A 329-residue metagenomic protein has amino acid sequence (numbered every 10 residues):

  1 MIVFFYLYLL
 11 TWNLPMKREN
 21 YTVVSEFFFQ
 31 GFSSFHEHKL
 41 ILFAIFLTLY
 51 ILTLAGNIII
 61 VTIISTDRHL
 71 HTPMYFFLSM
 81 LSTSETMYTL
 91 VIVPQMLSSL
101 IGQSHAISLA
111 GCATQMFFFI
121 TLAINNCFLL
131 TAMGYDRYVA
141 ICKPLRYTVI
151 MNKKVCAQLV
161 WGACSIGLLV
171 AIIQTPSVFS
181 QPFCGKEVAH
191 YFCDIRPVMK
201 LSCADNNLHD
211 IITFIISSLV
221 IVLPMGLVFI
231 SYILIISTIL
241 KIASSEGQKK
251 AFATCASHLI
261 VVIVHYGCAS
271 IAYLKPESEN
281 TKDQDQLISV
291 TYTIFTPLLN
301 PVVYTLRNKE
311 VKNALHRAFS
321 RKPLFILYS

Functional and structural regions predicted by a protein language model:
M1-S329: Transmembrane helical core of 7TM receptor-like proteins
